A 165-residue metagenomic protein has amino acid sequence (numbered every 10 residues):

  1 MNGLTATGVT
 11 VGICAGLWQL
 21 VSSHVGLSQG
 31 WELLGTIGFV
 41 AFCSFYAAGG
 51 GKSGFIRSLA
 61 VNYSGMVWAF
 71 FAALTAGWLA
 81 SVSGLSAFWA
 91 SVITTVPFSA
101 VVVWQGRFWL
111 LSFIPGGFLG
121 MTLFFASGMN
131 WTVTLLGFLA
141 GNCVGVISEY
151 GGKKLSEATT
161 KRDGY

Functional and structural regions predicted by a protein language model:
M1, S156-Y165: Short, charged juxtamembrane terminal tails flanking transmembrane helices
T5, V9-V21, V25, I56-T75 (+6 more regions): Hydrophobic, lipid-facing residues on alpha-helical transmembrane segments of integral membrane proteins
G12, G30-G50, V96-M129: Pore- and pathway-forming membrane helices of multi-pass small-molecule/ion transporters and channels
L20-F39, A80-T95: Structural signature of hydrophobic alpha-helical transmembrane segments
A47-A48, F71-L79: Membrane-helix exit/interface motif
G50, G54, M129-V133, T159-T160: Extended intrinsically disordered, low-complexity coil regions enriched in Ser, Thr, Gly, Ala and often Pro
G50-A60, S81-L85: Interfacial helix-loop-helix linkers and transmembrane-helix boundary segments in multi-pass membrane proteins
A76-V82, G106-R107: Juxtamembrane helix-break-helix junctions at the cytosolic face of small multi-pass alpha-helical membrane proteins
